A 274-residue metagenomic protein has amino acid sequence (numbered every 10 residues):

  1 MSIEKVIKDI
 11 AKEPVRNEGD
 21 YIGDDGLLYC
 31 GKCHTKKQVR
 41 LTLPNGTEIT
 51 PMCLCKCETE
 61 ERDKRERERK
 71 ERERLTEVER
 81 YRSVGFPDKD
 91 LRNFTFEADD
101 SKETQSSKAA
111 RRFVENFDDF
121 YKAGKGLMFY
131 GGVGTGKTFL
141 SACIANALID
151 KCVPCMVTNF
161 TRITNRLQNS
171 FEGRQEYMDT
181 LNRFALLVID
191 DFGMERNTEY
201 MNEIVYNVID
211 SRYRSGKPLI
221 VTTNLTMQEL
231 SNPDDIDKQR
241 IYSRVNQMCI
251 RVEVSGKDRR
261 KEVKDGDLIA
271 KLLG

Functional and structural regions predicted by a protein language model:
M1-S101, Q105, K264-G274: A short, basic N-terminal segment
K102-R111, K122, Y130, A145-L186 (+1 more regions): Short glycine-rich substrate-engagement loop in P-loop NTPases that contacts/grips substrate
A110-K122, D265-L273: Short, surface-exposed polybasic-and-hydrophobic patches located at secondary-structure transitions
D119-S141: Walker A/P-loop nucleotide-binding motif
T164-L167, E195-G274: Replace "adjacent to P-loop NTPase cores in ATP/GTP-dependent enzymes" with "adjacent to NTP-binding cores
L186-L187, I220: Hydrophobic "anchor" residues on beta-strands that sit immediately upstream of conserved functional sites
D191-F192: Walker B catalytic acidic pair
